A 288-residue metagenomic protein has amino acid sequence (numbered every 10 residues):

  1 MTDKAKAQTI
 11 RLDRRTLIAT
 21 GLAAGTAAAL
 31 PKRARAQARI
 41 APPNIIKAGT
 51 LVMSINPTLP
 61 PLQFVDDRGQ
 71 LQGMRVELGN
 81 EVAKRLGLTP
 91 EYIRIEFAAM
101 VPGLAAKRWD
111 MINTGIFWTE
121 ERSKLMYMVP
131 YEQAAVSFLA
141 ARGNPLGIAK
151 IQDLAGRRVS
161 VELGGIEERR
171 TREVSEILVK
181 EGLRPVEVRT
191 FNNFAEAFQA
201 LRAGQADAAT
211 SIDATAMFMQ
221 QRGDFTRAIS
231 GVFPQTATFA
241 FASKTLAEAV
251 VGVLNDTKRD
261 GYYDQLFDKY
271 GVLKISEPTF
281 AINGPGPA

Functional and structural regions predicted by a protein language model:
M1-L12, A23-A24: N-terminal secretory signal peptides
R35-D67, Q152-G156, A288: Immediate post-signal peptide segment of exported/extracytoplasmic ligand-binding proteins
P57, Q133-A140, D213-N255, L273-A288: Periplasmic-binding protein-like
V76-R85, N144-P145, Q152-D153, R157-I166 (+1 more regions): Extended ligand-binding regions for polar small-molecule ligands
N80, K84, T89-Q152: Acidic, polar ligand-binding/catalytic clefts
N80-L86, E167-T190: Ligand-binding cleft/hinge of the Venus flytrap
Y92-P102, V188-Q199: Short helix-initiation/N-cap motifs at beta->coil->alpha
A99-P102, G115-K124, R170-V174, A200-F233: A ligand-binding cleft/hinge motif common to bilobed small-molecule-binding domains
